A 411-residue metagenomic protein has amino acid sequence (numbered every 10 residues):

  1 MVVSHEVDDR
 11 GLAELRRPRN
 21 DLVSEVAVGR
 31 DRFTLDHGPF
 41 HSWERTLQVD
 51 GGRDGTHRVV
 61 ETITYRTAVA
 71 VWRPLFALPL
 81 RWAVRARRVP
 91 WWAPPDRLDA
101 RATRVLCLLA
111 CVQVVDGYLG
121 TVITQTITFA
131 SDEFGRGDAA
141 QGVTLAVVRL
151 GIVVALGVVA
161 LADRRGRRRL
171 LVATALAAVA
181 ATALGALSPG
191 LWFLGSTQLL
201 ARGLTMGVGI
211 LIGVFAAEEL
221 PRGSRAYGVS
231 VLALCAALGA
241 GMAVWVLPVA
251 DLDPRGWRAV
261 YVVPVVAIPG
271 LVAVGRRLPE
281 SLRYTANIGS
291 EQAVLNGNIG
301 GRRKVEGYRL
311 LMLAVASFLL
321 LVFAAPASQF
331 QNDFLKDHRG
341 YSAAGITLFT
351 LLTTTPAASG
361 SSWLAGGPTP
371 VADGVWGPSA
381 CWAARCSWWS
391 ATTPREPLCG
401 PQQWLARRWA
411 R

Functional and structural regions predicted by a protein language model:
T121-T128, E306-A358: Extracytoplasmic gate region of multi-pass secondary transporters
G135, G166, L187-F193, L204 (+2 more regions): Helix-breaking motifs and short loop linkers at transmembrane-helix boundaries and internal kinks in secondary membrane
V154-R167, G360-A372: Helix-to-loop junctions at the C-terminal end of transmembrane segments in multipass secondary transporters
R169-L184, G374-W389: Structural signature of the two symmetry-related core transmembrane helices
A181, W192-A201, P397-L405: Paired small-residue
T197-L234: Cytoplasmic helix-loop-helix junction between adjacent transmembrane helices in 12-TM secondary transporters
S224-L252, A267: Glycine-rich segments within core transmembrane alpha-helices of 12-TM secondary carriers
W257-R276: Symmetry-related core transmembrane helices of the 12-TM Major Facilitator Superfamily/SLC fold
